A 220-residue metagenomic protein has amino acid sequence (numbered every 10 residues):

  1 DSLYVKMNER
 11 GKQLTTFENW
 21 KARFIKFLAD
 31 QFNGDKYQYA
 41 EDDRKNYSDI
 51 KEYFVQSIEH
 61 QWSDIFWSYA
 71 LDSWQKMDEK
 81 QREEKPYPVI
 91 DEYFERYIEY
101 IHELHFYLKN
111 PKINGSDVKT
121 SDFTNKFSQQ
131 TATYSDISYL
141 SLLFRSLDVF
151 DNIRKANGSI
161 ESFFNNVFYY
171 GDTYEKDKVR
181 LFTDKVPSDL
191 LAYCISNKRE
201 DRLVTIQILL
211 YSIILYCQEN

Functional and structural regions predicted by a protein language model:
D1-N220: Flexible coil/loop and intrinsically disordered segments
